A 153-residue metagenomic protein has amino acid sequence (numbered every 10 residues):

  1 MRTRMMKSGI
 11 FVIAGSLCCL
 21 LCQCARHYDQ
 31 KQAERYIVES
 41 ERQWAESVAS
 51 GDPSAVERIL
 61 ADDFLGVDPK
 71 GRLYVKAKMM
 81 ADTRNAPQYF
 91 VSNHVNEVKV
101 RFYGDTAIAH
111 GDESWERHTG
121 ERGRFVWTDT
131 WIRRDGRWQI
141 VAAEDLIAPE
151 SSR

Functional and structural regions predicted by a protein language model:
M1-M6: N-terminal secretory signal peptides that target proteins for export/translocation
K7-I10, Y89: Hydrophobic alpha-helical segments with strong N-terminal bias
F11-L20: Bacterial N-terminal signal peptides
L21-R58, D63-R153: A beta-strand edge to alpha-helix "cap/lid" segment located at domain peripheries
